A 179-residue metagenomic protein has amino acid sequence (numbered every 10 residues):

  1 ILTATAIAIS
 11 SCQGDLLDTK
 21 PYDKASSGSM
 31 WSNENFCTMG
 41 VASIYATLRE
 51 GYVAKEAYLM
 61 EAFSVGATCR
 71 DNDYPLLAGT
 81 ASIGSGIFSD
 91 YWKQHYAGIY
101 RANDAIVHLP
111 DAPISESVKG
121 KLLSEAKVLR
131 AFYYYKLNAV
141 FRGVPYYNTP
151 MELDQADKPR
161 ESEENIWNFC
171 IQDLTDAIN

Functional and structural regions predicted by a protein language model:
I1-T5: Sec-dependent N-terminal signal peptides
C12-L59: Membrane-proximal, proline-rich intrinsically disordered regions
D15-L16, Y52-V53, A67-C69, L137-Y146: Proline-centered turn/helix-capping motifs that create local helix->coil transitions or kinks
Y22-S26, G79-I83, N148-Q155: Short linear capping/connector segments at secondary-structure termini
N33-A42, A46-R49, N72-F141, Q155-I166 (+1 more regions): Conserved, well-structured interaction surfaces
A54-A67, N72, Y147, N179: Short, surface-exposed recognition loops and adjoining beta-strand edges that mediate ligand/DNA contacts, enriched
